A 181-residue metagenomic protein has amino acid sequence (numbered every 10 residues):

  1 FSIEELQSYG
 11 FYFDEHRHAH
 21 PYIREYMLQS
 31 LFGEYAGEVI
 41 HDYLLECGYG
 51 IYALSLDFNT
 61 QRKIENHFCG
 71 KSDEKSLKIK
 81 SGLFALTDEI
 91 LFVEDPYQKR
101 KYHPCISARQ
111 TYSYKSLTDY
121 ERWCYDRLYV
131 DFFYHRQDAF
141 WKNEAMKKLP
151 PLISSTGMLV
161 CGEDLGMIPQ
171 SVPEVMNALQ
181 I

Functional and structural regions predicted by a protein language model:
F1-I181: Catalytic cores of glycan-processing enzymes that make or break glycosidic bonds
